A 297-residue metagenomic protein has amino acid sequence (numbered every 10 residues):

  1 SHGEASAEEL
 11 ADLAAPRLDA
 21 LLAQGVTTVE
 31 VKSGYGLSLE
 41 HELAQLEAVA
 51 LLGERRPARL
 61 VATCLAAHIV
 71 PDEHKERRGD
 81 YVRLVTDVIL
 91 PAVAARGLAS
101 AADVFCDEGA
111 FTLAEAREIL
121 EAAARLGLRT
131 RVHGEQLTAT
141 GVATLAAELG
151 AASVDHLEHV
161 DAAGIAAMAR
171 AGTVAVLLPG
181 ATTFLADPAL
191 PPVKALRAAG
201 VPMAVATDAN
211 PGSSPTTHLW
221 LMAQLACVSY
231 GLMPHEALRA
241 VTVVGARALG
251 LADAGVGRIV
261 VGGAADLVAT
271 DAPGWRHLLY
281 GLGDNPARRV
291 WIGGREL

Functional and structural regions predicted by a protein language model:
S1-A14, D19-A20, T27-G141: Metal-coordinating catalytic core of metallo-dependent amide/deamination hydrolases
L21-Q24, V49-R55, A92, R96 (+10 more regions): Change "in soluble alpha/beta enzymes" to "in soluble alpha/beta proteins
L22, T86, A94-A95, A124 (+3 more regions): Non-catalytic positions within long, well-ordered alpha-helices that form the structural scaffold/packing of enzyme
Q24-T27, R55-L60, R96-L98, A171-G172 (+4 more regions): Short coil/turn connectors at secondary-structure junctions
G25, K32, A102, H133 (+8 more regions): Divalent metal-coordination and catalytic microenvironments
G34, D107, L157-H159, L267 (+2 more regions): Flexible loop residues that form catalytic and substrate-binding hotspots at small-molecule/glycan-binding clefts
R129-T130, A139-R258, A272, L282: Active-site-adjacent C-terminal substructures of enzyme catalytic domains
V241-V243, V261-L297: C-terminal cap of metal-dependent C-N hydrolases
